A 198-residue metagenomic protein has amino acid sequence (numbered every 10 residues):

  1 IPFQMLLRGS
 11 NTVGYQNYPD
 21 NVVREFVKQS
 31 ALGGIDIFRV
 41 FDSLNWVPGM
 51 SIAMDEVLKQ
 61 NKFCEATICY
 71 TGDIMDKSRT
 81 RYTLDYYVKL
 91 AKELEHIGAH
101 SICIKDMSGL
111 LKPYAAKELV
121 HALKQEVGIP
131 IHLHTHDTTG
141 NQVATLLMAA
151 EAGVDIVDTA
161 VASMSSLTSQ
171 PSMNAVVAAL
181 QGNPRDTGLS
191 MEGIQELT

Functional and structural regions predicted by a protein language model:
I1-R39, S43-T198: Catalytic cores and adjacent flexible loops of soluble metabolic enzymes that perform enolate/carbanion chemistry on
